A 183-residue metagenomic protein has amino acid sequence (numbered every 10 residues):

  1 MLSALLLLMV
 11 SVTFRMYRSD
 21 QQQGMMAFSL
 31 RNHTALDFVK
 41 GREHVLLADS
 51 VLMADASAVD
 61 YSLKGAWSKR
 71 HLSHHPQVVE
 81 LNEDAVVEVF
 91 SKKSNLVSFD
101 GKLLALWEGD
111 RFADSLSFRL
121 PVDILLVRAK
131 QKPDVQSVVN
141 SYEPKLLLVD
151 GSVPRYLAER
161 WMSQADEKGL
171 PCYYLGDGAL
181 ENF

Functional and structural regions predicted by a protein language model:
M1-Q23: Glycine- and aromatic-enriched alpha-helical transmembrane segments of multi-pass membrane proteins
M16-L36, L147: Alpha-helical transmembrane signal-anchor/signal-peptide segments
D37-F183: Extracytosolic and intramembrane catalytic regions of membrane-associated proteins in envelope/secretory systems
